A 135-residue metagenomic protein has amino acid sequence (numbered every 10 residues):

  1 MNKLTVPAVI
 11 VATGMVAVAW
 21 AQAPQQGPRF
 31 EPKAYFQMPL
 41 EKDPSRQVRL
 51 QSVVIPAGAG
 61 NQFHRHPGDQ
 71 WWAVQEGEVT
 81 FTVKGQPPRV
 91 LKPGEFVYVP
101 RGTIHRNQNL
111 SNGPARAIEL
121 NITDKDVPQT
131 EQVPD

Functional and structural regions predicted by a protein language model:
N2-A8, T13-S52, V90, Y98 (+1 more regions): A short, N-terminal "cap"/entry segment at the start of jelly-roll beta-barrel domains of the cupin/DSBH fold
I55-P56, G85-G102: Short acidic-glycine-tyrosine-enriched beta hairpin
G60-Q62, E78-T82, F96: Short beta-strand segments in beta-sandwich/barrel cores
N61-D69, T103-I104: Histidine-centered catalytic micro-motifs
H66-G85: Glycine- and acidic-residue-biased ligand/ion/polar-headgroup-sensing regions
P88, G102-D126: Ligand-binding loop in jelly-roll beta-barrel domains
